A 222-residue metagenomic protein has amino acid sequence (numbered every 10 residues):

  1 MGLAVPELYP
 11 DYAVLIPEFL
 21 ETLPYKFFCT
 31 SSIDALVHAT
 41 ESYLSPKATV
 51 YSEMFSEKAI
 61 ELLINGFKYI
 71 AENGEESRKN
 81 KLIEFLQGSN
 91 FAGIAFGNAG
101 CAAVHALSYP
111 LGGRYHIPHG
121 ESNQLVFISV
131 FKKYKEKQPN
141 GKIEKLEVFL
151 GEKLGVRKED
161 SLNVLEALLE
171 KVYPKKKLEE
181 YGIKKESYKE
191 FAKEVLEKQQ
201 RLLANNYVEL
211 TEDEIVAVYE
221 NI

Functional and structural regions predicted by a protein language model:
M1-A48, G141-K145: A glycine/threonine-rich phosphate-anchoring loop and its flanking beta-alpha core in nucleotide/phosphate-binding
Y25-F91, A95: C-terminal and late-domain segments of enzyme folds
L36-T40, F85-G93, F127, L165 (+3 more regions): Short alpha-helical scaffolding segments that buttress acidic/His motifs in well-ordered protein cores
K47-F55, A71-E84, A99-V104, S161 (+2 more regions): Flexible, glycine/charged-enriched surface loops at secondary-structure junctions
N90-N123, Q200-L202: Glycine-rich phosphate/pyrophosphate-binding beta-alpha loops
R114-E190: Gly/Pro-rich interdomain helix-loop hinge
S187-I222: Short, amphipathic C-terminal "tail helix"
